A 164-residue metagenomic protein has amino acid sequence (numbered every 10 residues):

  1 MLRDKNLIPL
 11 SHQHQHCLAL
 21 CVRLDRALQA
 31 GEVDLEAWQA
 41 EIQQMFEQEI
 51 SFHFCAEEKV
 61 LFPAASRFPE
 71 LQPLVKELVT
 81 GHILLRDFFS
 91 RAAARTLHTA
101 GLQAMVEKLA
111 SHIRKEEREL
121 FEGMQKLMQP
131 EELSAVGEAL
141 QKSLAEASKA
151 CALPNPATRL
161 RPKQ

Functional and structural regions predicted by a protein language model:
M1-Q164: Small-residue-biased structural context
